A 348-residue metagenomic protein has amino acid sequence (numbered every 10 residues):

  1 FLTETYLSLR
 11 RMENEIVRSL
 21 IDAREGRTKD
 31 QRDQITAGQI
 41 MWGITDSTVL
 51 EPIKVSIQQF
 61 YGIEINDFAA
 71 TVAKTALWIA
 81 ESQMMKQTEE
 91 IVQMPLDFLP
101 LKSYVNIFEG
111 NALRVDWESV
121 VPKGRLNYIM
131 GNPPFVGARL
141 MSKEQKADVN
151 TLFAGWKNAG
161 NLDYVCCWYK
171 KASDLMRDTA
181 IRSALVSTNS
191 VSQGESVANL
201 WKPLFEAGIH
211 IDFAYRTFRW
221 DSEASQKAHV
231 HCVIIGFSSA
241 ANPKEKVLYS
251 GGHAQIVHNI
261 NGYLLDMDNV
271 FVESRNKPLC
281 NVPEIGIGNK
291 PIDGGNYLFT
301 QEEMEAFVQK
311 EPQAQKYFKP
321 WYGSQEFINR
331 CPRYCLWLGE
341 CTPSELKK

Functional and structural regions predicted by a protein language model:
T3, R10, A70, W78 (+5 more regions): Signature of N6-adenine DNA methyltransferases within the class I
L9-Q58, E81-L101: Flexible phosphate/Mg2+-sensing switch loops adjacent to catalytic phosphate-binding sites
F60-I63: Conserved SAM-binding motif I beta-strand of class I
N66: Conserved SAM/SAH-binding beta-strand->alpha-helix loop
C232-G236, W321, C335: Conserved hydrophobic/aromatic beta-strand scaffold that supports enzyme active sites
R330-L338: C-terminal segments that line or cap access tunnels to active or ligand-binding sites in enzymes and enzyme-associated
